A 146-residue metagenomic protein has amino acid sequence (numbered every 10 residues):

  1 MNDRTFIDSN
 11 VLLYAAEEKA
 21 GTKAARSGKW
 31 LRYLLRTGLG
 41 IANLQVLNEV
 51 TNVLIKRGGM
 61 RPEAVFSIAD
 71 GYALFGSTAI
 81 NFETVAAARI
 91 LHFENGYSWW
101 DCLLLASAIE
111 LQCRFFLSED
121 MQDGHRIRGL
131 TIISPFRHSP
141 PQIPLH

Functional and structural regions predicted by a protein language model:
M1-A42, K56-E63, S139-H146: Short, well-structured N-terminal submotif of metal-dependent ribonuclease cores
N2, F75-E119: Active-site neighborhoods of divalent-metal-dependent phosphate/nucleic-acid chemistry enzymes
N2, L105-H146: Acidic, PIN/NYN-like endoribonuclease modules and their adjacent C-terminal/linker elements
N10, Q45, T51, D120-Q122: Anionic group-transfer/hydrolysis microenvironments
Q45, E49-G76: Active-site-proximal, substrate-binding regions of enzyme catalytic domains and RNA-binding/basic surfaces
